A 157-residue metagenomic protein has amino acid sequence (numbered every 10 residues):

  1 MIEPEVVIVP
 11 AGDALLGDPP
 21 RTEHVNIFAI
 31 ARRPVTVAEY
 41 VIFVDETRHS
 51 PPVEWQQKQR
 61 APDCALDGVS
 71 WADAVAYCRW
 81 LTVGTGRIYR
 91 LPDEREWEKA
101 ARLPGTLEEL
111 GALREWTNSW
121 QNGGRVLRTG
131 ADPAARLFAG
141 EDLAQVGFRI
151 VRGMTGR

Functional and structural regions predicted by a protein language model:
M1-I8: GGW-centered surface loops in extracellular recognition modules
V9, A14-L16, I30, L66 (+5 more regions): Bulky hydrophobic/aromatic "packing anchor" residues in well-ordered structure
L15-P19, E39-I42: Short, solvent-exposed loop/turn elements at domain surfaces
L16-F28, A134-E141: Short, polar loop/linker segments at the starts of domains and inter-domain junctions
H24-A101, M154-G156: Active-site microenvironments of metalloenzymes and redox enzymes
P92-L110, W120, P133-G140: Short, well-ordered junction/capping motifs at the entry into regular secondary structure
E115-Q121: Short beta->alpha transition motifs characteristic of CBS
Q121-R157: Disulfide-stabilized, aromatic/cysteine-rich ligand-recognition loop
